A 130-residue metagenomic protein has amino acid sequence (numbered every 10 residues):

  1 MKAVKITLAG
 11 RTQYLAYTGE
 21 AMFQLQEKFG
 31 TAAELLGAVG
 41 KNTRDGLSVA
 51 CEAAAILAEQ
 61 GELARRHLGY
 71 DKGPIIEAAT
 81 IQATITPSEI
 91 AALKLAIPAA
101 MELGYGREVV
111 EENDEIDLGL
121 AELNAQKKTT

Functional and structural regions predicted by a protein language model:
M1-T7, G30-R44, R65-T130: Charged interaction scaffolds used for protein-protein
A16-Y17: Short linear motifs in exposed loops
E20-A21: A short acidic/small-residue loop/turn micro-motif
E27-F29, D45-A50, A54: Structured domain cores in non-transmembrane regions
V49-Q60, L95-E102: Short, hydrophobic/amphipathic alpha-helical patches that form generic packing surfaces within helical domains
